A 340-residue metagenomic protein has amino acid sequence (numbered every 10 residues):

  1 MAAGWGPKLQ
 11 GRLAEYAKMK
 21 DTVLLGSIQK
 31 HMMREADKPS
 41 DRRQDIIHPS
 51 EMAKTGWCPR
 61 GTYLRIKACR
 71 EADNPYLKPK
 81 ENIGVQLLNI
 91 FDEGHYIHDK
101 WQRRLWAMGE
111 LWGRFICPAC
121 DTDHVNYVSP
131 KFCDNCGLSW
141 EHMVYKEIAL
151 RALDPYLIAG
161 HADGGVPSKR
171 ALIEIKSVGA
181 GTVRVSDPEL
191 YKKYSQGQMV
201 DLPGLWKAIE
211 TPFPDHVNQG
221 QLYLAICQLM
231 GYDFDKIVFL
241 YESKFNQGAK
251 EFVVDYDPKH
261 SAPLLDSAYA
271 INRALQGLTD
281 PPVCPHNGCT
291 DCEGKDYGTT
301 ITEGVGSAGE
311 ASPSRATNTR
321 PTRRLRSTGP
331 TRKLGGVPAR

Functional and structural regions predicted by a protein language model:
M1-L172, G179-M199, T317-T328, L334-V337: Metal-dependent nuclease catalytic cores that hydrolyze phosphodiester bonds in DNA/RNA, characterized by
G4, Q10-A17, Y127, V185 (+3 more regions): Metal-dependent nuclease catalytic regions and adjoining charged, substrate-binding loops involved in nucleic-acid end
A107, V178, L229-D233: Alpha-helix capping at helix-to-loop junctions
I158-A162, I175, H216-L222: Long, contiguous hydrophobic alpha-helical segments, chiefly transmembrane helices and signal peptides
G165, A171-I175, D233-Y241: A structural signal for short, well-ordered beta-strand segments and their strand-loop junctions that often border
